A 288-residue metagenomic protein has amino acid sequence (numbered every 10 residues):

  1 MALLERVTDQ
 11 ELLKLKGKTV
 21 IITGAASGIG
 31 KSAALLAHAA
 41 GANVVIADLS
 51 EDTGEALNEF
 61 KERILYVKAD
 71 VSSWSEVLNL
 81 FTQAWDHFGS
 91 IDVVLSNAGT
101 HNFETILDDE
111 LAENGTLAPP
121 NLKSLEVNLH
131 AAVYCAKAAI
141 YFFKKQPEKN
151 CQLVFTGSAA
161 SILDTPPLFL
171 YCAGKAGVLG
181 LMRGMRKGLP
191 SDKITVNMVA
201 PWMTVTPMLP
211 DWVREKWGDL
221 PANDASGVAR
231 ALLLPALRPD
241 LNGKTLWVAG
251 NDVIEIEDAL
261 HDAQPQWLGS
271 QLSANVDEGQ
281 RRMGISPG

Functional and structural regions predicted by a protein language model:
T8-V45: Canonical Rossmann dinucleotide-binding motif of NAD(H)/NADP(H)-dependent dehydrogenases/reductases, specifically
T23, I91-G99, N128, F155 (+1 more regions): Rossmann-fold scaffold of SDR-type NAD(P)-dependent oxidoreductases
A40, F142-F143, L163, G184-I194 (+1 more regions): Active-site-adjacent segment of SDR/Rossmann-fold oxidoreductases
A69-T82: The beta1-alpha1 cofactor-binding region of Rossmann-like NAD(H)/NADP(H)-dependent oxidoreductases
T100, L111-V133, V154, V178: Catalytic Tyr-X3-Lys loop
A136, G174: Active-site helix of classical SDR
S158: Residue(s) in the substrate-gating loop at a strand-loop-helix junction that position the organic substrate next
M198, E215-Q264, Q271-G288: C-terminal helical subdomain
